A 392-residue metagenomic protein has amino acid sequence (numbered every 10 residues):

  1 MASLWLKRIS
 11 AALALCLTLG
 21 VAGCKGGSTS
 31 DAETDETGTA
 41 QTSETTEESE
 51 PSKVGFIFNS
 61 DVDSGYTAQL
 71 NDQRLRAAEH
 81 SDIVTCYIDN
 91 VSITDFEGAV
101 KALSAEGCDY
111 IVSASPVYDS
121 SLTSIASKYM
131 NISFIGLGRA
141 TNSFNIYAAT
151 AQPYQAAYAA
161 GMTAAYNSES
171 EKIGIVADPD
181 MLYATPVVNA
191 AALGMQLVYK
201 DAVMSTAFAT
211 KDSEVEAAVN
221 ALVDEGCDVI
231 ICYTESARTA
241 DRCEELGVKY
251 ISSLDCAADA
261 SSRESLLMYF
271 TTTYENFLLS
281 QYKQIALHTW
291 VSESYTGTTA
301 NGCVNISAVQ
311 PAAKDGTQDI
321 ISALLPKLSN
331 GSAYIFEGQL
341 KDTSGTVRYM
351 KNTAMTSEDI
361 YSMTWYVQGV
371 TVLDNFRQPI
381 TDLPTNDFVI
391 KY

Functional and structural regions predicted by a protein language model:
G20-G23: C-terminal motif of bacterial Sec signal peptides marking the signal peptidase cleavage site
K25-S28: Bacterial signal peptide processing site
K53-H80, C86-I93, P116, D180-T185: Extracytoplasmic "Venus flytrap"
F56-I57, C108-P116, I135-L137, E225-S236 (+1 more regions): Periplasmic-binding protein-like
R74, A159-A202, T206, S294-K314: An alpha-beta-alpha
S127-T150, C256-S265: Flexible loop/hinge segments that line or gate small-molecule binding clefts
A149-K172, F270-W290: Hydrophobic alpha-helical segments within soluble ligand-binding/sensing domains
W290-Y392: Segments of small-molecule ligand-sensing domains
